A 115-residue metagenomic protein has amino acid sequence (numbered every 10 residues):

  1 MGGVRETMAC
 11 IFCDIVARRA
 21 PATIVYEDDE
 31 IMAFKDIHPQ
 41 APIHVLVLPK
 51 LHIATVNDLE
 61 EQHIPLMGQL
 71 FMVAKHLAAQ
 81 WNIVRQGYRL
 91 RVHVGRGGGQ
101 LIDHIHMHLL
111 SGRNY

Functional and structural regions predicted by a protein language model:
M1-Y115: HIT superfamily nucleotide-processing domains
